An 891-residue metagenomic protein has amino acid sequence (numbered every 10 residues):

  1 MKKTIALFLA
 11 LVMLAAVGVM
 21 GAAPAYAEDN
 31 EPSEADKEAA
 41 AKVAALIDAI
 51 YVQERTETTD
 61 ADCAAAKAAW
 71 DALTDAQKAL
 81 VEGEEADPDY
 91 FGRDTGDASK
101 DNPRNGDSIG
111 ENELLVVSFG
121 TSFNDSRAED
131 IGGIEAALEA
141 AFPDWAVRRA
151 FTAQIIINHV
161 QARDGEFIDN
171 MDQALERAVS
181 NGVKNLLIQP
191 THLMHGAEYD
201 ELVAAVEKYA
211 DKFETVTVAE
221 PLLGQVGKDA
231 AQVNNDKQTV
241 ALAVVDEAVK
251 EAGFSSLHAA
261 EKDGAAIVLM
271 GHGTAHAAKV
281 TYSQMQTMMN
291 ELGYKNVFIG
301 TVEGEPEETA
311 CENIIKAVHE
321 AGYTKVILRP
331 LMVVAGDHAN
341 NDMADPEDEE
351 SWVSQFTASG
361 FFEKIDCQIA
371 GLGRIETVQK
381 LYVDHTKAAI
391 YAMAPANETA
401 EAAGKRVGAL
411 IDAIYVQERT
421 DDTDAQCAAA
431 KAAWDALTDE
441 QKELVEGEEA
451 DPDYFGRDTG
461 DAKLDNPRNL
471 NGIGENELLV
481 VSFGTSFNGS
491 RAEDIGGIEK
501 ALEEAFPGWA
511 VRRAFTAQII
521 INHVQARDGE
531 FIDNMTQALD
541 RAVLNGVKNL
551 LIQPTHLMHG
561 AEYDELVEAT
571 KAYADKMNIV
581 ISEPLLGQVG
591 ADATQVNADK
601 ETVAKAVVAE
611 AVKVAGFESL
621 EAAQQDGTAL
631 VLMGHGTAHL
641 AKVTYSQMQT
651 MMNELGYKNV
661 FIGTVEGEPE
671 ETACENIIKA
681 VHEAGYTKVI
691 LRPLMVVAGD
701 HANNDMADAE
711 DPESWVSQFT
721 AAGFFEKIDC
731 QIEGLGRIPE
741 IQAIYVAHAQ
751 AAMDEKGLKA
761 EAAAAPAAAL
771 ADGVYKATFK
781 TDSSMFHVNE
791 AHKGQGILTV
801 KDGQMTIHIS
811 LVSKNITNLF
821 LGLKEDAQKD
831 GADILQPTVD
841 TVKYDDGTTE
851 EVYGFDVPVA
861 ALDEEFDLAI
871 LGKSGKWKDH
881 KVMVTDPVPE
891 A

Functional and structural regions predicted by a protein language model:
M1-F8: Positively charged n-region of N-terminal signal peptides that target proteins for export
L9-G18: Hydrophobic core
V17-E31: Sec-dependent signal peptide cleavage junction
E28-S33, E82-V416, E443-A768: Active-site-proximal alpha-helix that buttresses catalytic centers in soluble enzyme cores
A35-L46, T58-C63, A400-L410, D421-C427: Short amphipathic alpha-helical heptad-repeat segments
I50-E84, I414-E448: Amphipathic, non-membrane alpha-helical rod segments
A764-A891: N-terminal soluble domains immediately following signal/targeting peptides that reside in extracytoplasmic
